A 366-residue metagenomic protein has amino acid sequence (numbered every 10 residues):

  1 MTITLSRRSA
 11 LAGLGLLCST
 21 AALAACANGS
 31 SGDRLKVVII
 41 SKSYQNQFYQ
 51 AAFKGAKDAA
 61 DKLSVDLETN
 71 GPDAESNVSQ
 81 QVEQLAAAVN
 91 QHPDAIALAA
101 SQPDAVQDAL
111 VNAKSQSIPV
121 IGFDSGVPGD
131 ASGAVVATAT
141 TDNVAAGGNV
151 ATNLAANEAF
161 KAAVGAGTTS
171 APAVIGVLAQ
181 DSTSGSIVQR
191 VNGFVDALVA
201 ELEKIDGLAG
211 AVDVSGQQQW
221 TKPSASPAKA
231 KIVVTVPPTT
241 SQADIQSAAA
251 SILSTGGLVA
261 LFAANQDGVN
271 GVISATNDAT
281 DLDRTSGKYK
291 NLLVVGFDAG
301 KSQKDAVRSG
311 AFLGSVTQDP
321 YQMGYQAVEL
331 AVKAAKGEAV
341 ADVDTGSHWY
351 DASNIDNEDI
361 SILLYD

Functional and structural regions predicted by a protein language model:
T2-I3, C26-D366: A residue-level marker of the well-folded mature domains of exported/periplasmic proteins
R7-L11: N-terminal export leaders
G13-L16: Sec-dependent N-terminal signal peptides
